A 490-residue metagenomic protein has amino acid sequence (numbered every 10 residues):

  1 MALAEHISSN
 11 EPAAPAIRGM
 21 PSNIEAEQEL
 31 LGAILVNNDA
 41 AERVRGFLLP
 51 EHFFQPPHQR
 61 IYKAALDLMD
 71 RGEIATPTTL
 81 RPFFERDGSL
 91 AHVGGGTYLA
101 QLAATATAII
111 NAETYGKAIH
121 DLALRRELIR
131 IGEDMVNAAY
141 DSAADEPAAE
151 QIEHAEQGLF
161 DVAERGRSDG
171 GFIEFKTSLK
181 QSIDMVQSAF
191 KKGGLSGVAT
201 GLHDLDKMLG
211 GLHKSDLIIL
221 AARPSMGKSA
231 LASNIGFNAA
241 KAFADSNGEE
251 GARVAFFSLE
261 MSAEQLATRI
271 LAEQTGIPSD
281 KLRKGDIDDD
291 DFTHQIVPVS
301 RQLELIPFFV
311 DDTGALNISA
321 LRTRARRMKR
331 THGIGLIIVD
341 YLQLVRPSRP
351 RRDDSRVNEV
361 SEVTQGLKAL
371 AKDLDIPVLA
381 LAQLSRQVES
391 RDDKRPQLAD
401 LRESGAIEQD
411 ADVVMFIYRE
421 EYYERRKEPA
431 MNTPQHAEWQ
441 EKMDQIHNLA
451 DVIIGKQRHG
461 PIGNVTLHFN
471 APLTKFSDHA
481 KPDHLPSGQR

Functional and structural regions predicted by a protein language model:
M1-R125, R490: Noncatalytic partner-interaction/assembly domains of nucleic-acid and motor enzyme complexes, especially the accessory
G96-E156, E164-S168: Extended, charged alpha-helical coiled-coil/arm scaffolds that mediate oligomerization and mechanical coupling in large
E164-D216: Pre-Walker A segment
G194, D280-D289, F309-A315, P347-S361 (+1 more regions): Flexible beta-alpha connector loops of hexameric P-loop NTPases
K207, A242-G333, P347, V465: Cytosolic-facing regulatory segments adjacent to core modules
K228: Conserved lysine of the Walker
L231, I235, L266: Hydrophobic positions on the alpha1 helix immediately C-terminal to the Walker A/P-loop
G276, K284, S319-I334, R351 (+2 more regions): C-terminal regions of RecA-like/P-loop NTPase motor modules
